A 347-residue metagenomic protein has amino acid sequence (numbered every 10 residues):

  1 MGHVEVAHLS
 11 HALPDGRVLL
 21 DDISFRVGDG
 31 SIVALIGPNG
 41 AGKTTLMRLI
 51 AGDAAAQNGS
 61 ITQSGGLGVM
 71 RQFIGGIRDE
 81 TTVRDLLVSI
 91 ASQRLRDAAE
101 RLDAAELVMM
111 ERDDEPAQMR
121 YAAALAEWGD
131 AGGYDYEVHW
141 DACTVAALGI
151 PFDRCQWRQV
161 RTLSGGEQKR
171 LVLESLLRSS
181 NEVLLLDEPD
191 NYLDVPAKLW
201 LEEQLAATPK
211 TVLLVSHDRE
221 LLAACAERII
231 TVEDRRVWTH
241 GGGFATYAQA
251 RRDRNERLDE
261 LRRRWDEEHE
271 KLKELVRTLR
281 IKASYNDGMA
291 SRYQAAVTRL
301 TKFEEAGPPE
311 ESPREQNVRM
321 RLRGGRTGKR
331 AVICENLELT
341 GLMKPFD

Functional and structural regions predicted by a protein language model:
M1-R263, M320-D347: ABC ATP-binding cassette signature C-motif
I77, A105, A131, L279 (+1 more regions): Phosphate/oxyanion-binding loops and surfaces in catalytic or ligand/nucleic-acid-binding neighborhoods
D114, R158, K282-A290: Short, surface-exposed loop/turn segments at secondary-structure junctions
A117-E127, K273-A283, E315: A short, surface-exposed helix-loop junction/capping segment
Y136, P151, K302-R314: Proline-centered turn/helix-capping motifs that create local helix->coil transitions or kinks
R251-L279, N286-G307: Intracellular alpha-helical coupling/juxtamembrane segments of multi-pass membrane proteins
